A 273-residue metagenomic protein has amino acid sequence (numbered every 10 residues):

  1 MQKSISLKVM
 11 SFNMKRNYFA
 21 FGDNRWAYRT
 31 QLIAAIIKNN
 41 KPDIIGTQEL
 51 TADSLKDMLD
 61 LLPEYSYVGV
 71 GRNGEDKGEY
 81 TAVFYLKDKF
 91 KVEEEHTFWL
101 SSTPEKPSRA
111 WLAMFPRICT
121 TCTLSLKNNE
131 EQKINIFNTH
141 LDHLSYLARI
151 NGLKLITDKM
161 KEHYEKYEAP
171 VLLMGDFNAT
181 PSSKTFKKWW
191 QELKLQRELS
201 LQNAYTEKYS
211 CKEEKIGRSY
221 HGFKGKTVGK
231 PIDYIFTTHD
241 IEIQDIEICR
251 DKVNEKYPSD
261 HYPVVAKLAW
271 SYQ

Functional and structural regions predicted by a protein language model:
M1-L62, R72-E79, Q132, A169 (+1 more regions): N-terminal, active-site-proximal structural segment of metallo-dependent hydrolase catalytic domains
M14, T139-L141, D176-F177, Y262: Active-site metal-binding loops of divalent metal-dependent hydrolases
R16-F19, L50-K56, H143-L147, N178-F186 (+1 more regions): Active-site environment of divalent metal-dependent phosphoester hydrolases
Y18-G22, T103-W111, T139-R149: Surface-exposed cleft-lining segments at the edges of enzyme active sites
I44-K133, F137: Structured beta-strand-rich core segments of catalytic domains in phosphoester-bond hydrolases
G46-Q48, G69-V70, L172-D176, N203-T206: Active-site neighborhood of phospho(di)ester-bond hydrolases with catalytic His/Asp-centered motifs
K89, M160-V171, A179-Q273: Metal-dependent phosphoester-hydrolase catalytic domains
I118-F137, Y146-W189: His/acidic metal-ligating clusters that form di-metal
